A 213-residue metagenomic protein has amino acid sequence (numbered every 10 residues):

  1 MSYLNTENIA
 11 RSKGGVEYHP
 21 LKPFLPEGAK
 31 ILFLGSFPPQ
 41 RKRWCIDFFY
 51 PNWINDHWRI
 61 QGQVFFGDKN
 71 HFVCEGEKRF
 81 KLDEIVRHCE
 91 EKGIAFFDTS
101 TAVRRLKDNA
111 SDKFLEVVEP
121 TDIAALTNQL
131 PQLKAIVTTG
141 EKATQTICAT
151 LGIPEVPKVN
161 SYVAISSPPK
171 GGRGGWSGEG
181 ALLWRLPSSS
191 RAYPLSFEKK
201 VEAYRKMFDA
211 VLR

Functional and structural regions predicted by a protein language model:
M1-P23, E27-G28, P39-R41, P51-W53 (+3 more regions): C-terminal capping/extension of enzyme domains
F24, V86-C89, N128-Q129: Short, conserved, surface-exposed binding loops centered on an aromatic residue
K30-I31, A135: Structural motif
L32-L34, I94-D98, L183-W184: Short hydrophobic-aromatic micro-motifs
S36-F37, T138-A143, S188: Short, well-ordered beta-to-alpha junction loops that form the rim of enzyme active sites and present histidine/acidic
K42-L115: Short, surface-exposed acidic-centric catalytic microdomains
N70-H71, L133-K134, E155: Short secondary-structure capping/junction motifs at helix and strand boundaries
E91-T150: Internal catalytic-core helix/loop-beta-alpha segment that presents or stabilizes conserved functional determinants
